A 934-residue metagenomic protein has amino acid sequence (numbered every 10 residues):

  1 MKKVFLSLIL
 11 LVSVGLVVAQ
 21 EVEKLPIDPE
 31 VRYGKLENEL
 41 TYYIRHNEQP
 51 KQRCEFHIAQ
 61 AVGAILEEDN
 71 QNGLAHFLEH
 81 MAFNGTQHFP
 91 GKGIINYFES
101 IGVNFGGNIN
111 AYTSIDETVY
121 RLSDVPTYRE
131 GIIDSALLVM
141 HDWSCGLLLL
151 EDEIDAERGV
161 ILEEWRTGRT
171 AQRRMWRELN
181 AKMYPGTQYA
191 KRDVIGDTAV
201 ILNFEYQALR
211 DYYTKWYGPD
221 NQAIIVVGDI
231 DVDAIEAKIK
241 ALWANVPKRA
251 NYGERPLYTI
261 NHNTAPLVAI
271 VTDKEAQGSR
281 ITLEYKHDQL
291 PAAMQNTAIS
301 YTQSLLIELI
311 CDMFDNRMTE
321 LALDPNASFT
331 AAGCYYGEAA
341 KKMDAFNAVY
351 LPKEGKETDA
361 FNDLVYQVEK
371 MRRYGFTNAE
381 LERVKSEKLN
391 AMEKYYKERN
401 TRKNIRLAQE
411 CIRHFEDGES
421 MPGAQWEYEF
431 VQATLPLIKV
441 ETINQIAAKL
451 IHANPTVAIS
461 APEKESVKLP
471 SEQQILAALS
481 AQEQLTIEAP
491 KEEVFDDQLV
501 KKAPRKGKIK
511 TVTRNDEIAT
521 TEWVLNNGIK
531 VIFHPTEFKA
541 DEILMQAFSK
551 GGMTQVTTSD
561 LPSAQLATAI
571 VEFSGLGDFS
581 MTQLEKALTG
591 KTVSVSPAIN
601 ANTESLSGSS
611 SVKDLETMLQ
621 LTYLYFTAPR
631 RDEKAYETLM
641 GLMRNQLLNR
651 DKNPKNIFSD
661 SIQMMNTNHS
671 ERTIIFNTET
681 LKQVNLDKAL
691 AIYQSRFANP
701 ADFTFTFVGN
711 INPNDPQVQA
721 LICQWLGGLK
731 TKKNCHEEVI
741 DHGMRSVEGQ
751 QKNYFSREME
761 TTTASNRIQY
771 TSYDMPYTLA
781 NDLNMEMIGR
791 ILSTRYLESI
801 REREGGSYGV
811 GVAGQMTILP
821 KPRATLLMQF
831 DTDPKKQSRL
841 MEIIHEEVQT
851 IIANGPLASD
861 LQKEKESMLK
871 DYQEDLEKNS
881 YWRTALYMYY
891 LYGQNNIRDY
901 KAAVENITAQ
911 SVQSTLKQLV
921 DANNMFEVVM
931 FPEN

Functional and structural regions predicted by a protein language model:
V4-S13: Sec-dependent N-terminal signal peptides
V17-I44, D231-N296, S300-D315, L323 (+10 more regions): Proteolytic maturation boundary segments
Y43-R45, P50-E67, L74-A75, K92-D142 (+13 more regions): M16 family metallopeptidases and their MPP-like homologs
N72-H80, N84, D312, L561-A569 (+1 more regions): Active-site recognition of the HExxH zinc-binding catalytic motif
H88, Y97, G146-L149, E153-I154 (+5 more regions): Peptidyl-prolyl cis-trans isomerase
E153-N221, I225-V227, V232-K240, P247-L257 (+1 more regions): Hydrophobic, small-residue-rich alpha-helical packing segments that form membrane-like cores
V200-I239, E671-I675, L681-N712, A720-I722: Internal metal/ion-chelating core segments
